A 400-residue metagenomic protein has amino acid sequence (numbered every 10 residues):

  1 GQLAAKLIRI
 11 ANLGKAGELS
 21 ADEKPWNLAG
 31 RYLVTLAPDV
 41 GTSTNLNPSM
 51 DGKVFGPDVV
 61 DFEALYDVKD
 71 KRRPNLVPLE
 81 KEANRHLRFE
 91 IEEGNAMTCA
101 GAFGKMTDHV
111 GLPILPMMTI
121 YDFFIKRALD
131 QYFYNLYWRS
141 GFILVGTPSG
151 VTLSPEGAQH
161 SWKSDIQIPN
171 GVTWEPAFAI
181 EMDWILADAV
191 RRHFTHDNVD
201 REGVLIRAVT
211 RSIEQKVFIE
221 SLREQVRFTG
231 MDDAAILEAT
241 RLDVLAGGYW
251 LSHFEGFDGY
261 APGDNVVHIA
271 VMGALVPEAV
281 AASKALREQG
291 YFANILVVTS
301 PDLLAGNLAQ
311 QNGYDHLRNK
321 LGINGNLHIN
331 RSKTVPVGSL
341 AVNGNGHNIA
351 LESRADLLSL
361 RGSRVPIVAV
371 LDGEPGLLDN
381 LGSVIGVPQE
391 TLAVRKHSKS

Functional and structural regions predicted by a protein language model:
G1-K216, E224-F228, D233, D302 (+2 more regions): Thiamine diphosphate
P148-H160, D165-I166, V172-T173, M182 (+1 more regions): Thiamine diphosphate
